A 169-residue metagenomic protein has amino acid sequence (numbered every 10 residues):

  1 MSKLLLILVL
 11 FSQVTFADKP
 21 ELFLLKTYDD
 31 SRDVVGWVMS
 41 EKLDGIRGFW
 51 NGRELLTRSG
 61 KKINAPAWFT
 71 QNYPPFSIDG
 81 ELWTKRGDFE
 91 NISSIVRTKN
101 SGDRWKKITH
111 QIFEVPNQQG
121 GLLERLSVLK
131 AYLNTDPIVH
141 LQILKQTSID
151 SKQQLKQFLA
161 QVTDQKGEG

Functional and structural regions predicted by a protein language model:
L4-Q13: Sec-dependent N-terminal signal peptides
F16-L22: Cleaved targeting-peptide boundary
D18, D30-V139: Covalent nucleotidyltransferase
L25: Divalent cation-coordinating acidic motifs and surrounding scaffolds that mediate Ca2+/Mg2+/Mn2+/Zn2+-dependent binding
Y28, R47, A67, K145-T147 (+1 more regions): Solvent-exposed, flexible loop/coil residues
L126-G169: Predominantly the structural core of cysteine protease catalytic domains
